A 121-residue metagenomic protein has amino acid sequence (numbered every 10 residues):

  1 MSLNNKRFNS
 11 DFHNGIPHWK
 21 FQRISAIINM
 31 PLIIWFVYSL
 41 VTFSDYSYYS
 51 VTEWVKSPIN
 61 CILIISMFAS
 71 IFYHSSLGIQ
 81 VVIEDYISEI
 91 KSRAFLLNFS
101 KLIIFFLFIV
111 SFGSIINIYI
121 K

Functional and structural regions predicted by a protein language model:
M1-K121: Membrane-embedded alpha-helical bundles that constitute the cytochrome b-like, heme-associated redox core of multi-pass
